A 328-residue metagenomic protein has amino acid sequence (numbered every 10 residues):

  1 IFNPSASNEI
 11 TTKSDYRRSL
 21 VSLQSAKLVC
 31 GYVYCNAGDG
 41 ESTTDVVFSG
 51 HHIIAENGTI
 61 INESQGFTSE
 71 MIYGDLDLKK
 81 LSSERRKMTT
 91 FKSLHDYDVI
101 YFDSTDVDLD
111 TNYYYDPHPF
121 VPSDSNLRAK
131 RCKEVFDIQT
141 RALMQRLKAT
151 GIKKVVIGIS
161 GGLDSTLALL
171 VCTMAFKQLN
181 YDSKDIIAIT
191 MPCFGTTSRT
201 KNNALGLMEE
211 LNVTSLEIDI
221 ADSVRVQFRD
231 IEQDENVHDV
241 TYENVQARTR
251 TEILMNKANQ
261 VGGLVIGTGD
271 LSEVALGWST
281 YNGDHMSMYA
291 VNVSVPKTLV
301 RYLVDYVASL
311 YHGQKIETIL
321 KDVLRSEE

Functional and structural regions predicted by a protein language model:
I1, F176, L211, E235-H312: Active-site adenylate/phosphate-handling loop in enzymes that bind or generate adenylated species
I1-I72: CN hydrolase (nitrilase-like) catalytic-core segments centered on the catalytic cysteine and neighboring Lys/Glu
F2, V155-I159, L163-A204: ATP-dependent adenylation/pyrophosphate-handling site
N3-S5, V33-C35, A55-N57, E63 (+8 more regions): Generic beta-strand/beta-sheet core signal
N8-T12, D39-T44, T68-M71, K80-S82 (+5 more regions): Flexible loop/turn segments at secondary-structure boundaries
T43-V46, G50-K154, M174-S183: Active-site-adjacent "lid"/gating segments
M71-Y73, F102-P119, Y181, D185-T241 (+3 more regions): A conserved beta-strand->alpha-helix junction
P117-R131, T150-I159, A188-T190, D234-V240 (+1 more regions): Glycine- and acidic
